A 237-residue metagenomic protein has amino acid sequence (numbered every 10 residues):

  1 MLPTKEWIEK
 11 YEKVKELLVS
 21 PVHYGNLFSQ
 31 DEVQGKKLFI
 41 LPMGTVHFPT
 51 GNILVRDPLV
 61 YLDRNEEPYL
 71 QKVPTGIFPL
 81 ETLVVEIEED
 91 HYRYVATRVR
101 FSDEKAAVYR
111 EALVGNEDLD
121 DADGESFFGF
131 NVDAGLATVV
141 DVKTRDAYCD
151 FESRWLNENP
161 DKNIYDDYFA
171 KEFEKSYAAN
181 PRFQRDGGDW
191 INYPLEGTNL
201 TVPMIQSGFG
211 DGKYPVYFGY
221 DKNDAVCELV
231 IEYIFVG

Functional and structural regions predicted by a protein language model:
M1-F209, K213-G237: N-terminal domain-onset segments
